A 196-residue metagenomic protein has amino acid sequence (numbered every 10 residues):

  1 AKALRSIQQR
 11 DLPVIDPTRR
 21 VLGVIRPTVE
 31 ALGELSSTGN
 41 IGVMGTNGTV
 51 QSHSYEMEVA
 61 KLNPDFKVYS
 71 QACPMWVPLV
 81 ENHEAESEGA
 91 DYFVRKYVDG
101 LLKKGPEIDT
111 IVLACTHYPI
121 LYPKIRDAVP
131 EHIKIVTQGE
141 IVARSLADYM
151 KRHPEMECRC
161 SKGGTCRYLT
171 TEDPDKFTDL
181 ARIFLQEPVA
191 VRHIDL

Functional and structural regions predicted by a protein language model:
A1-L196: Non-catalytic structural scaffold of enzyme domains
